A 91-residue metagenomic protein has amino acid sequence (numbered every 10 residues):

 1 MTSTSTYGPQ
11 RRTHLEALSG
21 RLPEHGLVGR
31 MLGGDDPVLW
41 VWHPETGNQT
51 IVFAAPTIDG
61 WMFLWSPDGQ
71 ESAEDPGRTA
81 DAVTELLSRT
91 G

Functional and structural regions predicted by a protein language model:
M1-L39, G69-Q70: Negatively charged, low-complexity tracts enriched in Asp/Glu with abundant Ser/Thr
G8, G33-T57: Accessory recognition modules or surfaces
A17-S19, G29, A54, A73-A80: Small-side-chain structural scaffolding
N48-E74: Intrinsically disordered, low-complexity regulatory segments enriched in Ser/Thr/Pro and charged residues
D68-G91: Ampiphathic alpha-helical segments that act as solvent-exposed interaction surfaces
